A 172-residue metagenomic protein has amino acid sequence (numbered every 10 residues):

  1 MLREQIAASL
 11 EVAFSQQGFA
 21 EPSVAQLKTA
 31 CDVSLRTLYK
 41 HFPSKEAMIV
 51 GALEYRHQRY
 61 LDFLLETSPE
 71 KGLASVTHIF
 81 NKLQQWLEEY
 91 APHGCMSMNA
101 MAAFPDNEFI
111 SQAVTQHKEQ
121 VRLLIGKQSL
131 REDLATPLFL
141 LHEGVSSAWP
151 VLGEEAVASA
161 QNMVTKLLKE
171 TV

Functional and structural regions predicted by a protein language model:
Q5, S9-A47: Helix-turn-helix
K45, V76, F80, G94-M98 (+2 more regions): A general structural signal for well-ordered alpha-helical segments in protein cores
A47-R56: Alpha-helical DNA-contacting segments of helix-turn-helix folds
G51, L65-Y90: Hydrophobic alpha-helical connector segments
L83, S97, M101, L138 (+1 more regions): Short alpha-helical scaffolding segments that buttress acidic/His motifs in well-ordered protein cores
L87-S111: Amphipathic alpha-helical segments used for helix-helix packing
I110-T115, E119, Q128-V172: Hydrophobic/aromatic-rich alpha-helical bundle segments in the mid-to-C-terminal region
